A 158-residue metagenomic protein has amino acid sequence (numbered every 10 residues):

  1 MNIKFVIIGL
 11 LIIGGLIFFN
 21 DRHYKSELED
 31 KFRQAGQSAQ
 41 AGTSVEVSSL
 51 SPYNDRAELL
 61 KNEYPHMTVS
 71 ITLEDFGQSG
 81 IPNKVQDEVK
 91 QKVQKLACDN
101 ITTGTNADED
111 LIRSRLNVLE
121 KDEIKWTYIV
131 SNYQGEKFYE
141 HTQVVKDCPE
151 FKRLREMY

Functional and structural regions predicted by a protein language model:
M1, V45-V47, Q91, L96 (+3 more regions): Hydrophobic transmembrane signal anchors and adjacent membrane-proximal interface regions, especially in viral
M1-I3, Y158: Short, Lys/Arg-enriched, disordered terminal segments
I3-D21: Hydrophobic membrane-insertion alpha-helices, especially the h-region of bacterial N-terminal signal peptides
G15-G77: N-terminal export/targeting and maturation segments
R22, S26, D30-Q34, Q91 (+2 more regions): Polar/charged alpha-helical tracts
D55-R56, H66-F76, E109-Y158: Polar/charged, Gly/Pro-rich intrinsically disordered segments
K61-N117: Mature extracytoplasmic domains of secretory-pathway proteins
